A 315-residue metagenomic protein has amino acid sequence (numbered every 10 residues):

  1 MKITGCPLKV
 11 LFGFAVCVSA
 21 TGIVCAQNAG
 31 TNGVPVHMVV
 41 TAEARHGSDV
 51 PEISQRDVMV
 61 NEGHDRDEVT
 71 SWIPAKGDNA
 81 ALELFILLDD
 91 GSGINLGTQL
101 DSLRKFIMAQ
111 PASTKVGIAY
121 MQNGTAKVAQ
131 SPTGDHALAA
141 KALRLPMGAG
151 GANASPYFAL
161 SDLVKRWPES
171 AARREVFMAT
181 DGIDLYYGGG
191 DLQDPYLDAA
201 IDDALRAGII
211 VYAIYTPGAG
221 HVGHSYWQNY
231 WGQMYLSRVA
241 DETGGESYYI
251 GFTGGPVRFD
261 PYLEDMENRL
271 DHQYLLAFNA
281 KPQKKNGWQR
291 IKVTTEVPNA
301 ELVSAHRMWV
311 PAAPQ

Functional and structural regions predicted by a protein language model:
M1-C6: N-terminal secretory signal peptides that target proteins for export/translocation
P7-K9, G148: Intrinsically disordered, low-complexity proline-rich regions
K9-G22: Bacterial N-terminal signal peptides
A26-Q315: Scaffold/interface architecture of coatomer-like assemblies
